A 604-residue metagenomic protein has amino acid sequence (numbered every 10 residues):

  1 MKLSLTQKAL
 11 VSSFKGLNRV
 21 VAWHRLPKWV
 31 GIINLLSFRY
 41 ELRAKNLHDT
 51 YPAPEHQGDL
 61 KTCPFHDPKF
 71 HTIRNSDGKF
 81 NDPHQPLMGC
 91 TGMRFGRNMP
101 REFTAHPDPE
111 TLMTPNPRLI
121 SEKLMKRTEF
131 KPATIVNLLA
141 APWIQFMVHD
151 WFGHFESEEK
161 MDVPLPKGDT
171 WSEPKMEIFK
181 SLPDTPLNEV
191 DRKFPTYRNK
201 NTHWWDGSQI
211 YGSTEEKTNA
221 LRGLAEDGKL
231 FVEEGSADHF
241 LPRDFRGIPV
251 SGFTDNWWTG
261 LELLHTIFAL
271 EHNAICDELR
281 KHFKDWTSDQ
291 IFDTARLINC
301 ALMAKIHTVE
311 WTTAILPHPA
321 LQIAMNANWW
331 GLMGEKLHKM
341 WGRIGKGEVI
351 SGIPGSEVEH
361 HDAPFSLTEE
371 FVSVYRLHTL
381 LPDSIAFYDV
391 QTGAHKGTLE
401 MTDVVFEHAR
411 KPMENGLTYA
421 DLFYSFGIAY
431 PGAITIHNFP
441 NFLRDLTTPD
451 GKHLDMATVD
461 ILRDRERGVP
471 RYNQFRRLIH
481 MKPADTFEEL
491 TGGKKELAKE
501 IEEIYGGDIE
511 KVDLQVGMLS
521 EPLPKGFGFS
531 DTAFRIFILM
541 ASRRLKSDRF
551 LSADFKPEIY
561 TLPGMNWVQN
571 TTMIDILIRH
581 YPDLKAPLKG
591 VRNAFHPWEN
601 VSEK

Functional and structural regions predicted by a protein language model:
M1-A274, E278, T294-T458, L462 (+4 more regions): N-terminal accessory/cap region of cofactor-dependent oxidoreductases and related radical enzymes
F283: Metallocofactor- and cofactor-centric catalytic cores in central/energy metabolism, strongly enriched
S288-I291: Mobile, glycine-rich extracellular loop/lid and propeptide segments that shape or gate substrate/ligand access
